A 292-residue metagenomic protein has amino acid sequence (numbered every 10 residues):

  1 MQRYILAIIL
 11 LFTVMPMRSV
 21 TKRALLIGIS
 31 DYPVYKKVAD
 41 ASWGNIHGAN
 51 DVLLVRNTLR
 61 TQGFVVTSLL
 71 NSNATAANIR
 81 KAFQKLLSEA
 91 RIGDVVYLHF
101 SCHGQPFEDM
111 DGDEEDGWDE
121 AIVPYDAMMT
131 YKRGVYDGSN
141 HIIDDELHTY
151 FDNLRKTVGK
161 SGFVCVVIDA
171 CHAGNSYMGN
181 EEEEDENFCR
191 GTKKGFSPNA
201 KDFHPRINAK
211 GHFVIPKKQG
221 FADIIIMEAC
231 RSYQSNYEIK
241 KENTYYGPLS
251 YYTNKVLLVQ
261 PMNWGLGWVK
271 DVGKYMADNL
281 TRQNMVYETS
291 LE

Functional and structural regions predicted by a protein language model:
R3, M15-E292: Cysteine endopeptidase catalytic domains of the caspase/legumain-like
A7-T13: Bacterial N-terminal signal peptides
